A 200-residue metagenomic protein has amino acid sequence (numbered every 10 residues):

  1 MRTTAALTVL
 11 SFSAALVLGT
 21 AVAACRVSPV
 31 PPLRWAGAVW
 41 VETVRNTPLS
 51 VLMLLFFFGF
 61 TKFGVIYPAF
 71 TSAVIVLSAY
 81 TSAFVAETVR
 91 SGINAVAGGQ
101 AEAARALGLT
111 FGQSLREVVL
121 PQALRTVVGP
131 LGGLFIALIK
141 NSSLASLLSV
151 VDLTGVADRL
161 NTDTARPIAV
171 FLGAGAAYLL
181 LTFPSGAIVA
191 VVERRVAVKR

Functional and structural regions predicted by a protein language model:
M1-R200: Transmembrane alpha-helices and adjacent helix-loop boundaries
